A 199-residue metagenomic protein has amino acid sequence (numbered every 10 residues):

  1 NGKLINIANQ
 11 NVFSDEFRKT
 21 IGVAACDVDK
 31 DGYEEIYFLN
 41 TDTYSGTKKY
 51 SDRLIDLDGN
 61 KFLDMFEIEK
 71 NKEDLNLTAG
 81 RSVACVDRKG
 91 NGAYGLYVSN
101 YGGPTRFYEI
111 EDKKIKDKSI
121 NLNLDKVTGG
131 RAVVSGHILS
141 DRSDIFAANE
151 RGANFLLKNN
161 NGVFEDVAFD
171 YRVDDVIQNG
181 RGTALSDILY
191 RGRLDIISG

Functional and structural regions predicted by a protein language model:
N1-R18, I55-T78, Y94-Y97, P104-T128 (+2 more regions): Blade-edge motifs of beta-propeller repeat domains
L4, V133, L156, F164 (+2 more regions): Conserved hydrophobic/aromatic pocket- or pore-lining residues that grip, position, or stack substrates in active sites
K19-E35, A79-G90, Y94, G130-S143 (+1 more regions): Beta-propeller blade termini
A24-L57: Hydrophobic or amphipathic alpha-helical targeting/insertion segments
I36-N40, Y94-S99, D144-N149, D195-G199: Hydrophobic beta-strand segments that make up the repeating blades of beta-propeller and related beta-repeat
S45-Y50, N100-G103, N149-G152: Short, solvent-exposed loop/turn segments at conserved positions within beta-propeller repeat blades
D166-V167, R193-D195: Acidic/polar loop patches that form or flank catalytic/metal-binding clefts of enzymes that bind anionic ligands
